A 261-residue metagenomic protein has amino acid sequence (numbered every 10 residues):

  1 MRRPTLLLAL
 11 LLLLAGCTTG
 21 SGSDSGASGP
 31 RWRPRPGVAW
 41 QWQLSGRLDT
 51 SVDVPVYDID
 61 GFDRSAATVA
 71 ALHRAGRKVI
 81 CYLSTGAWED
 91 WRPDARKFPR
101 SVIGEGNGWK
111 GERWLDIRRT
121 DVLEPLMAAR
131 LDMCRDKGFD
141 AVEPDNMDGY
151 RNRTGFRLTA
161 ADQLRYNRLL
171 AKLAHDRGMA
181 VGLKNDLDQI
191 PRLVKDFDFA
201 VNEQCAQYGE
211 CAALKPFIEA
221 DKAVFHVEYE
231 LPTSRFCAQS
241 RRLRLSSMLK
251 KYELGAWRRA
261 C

Functional and structural regions predicted by a protein language model:
M1-A9: N-terminal export and membrane-targeting signals
L13-G16: C-terminal motif of bacterial Sec signal peptides marking the signal peptidase cleavage site
T18-C261: Glycan-processing catalytic domains of CAZymes
